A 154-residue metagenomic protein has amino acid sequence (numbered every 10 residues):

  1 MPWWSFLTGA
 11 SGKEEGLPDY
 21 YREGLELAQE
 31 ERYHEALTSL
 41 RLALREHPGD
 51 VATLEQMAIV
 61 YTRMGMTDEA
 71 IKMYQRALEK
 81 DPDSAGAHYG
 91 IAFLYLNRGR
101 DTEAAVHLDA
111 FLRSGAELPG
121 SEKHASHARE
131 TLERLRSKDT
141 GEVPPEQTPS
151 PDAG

Functional and structural regions predicted by a protein language model:
S11, L42-R45, Q75-E79, R113: Conserved structural position within tetratricopeptide repeats
K13-G49: Alpha-helical segment of the N-proximal tetratricopeptide repeat
